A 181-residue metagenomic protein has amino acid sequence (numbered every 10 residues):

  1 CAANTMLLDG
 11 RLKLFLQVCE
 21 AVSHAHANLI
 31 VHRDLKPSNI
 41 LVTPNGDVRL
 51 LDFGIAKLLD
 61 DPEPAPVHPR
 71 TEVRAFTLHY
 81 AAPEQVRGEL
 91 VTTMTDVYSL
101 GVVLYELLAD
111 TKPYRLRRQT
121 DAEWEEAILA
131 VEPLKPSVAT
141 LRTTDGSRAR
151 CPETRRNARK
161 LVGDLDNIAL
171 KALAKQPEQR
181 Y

Functional and structural regions predicted by a protein language model:
N4-L8, K13-S23, A27, V31 (+4 more regions): C-terminal lobe helix-coil module of Hanks-type protein kinase domains
E63-A75: Regulatory activation segment
